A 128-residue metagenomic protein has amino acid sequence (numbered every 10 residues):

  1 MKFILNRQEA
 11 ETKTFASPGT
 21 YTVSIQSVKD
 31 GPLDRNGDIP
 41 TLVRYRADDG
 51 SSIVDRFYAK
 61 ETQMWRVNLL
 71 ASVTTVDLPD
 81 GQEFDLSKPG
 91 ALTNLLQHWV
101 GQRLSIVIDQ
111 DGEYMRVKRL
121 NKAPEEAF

Functional and structural regions predicted by a protein language model:
M1-F128: Short beta-rich binding modules
